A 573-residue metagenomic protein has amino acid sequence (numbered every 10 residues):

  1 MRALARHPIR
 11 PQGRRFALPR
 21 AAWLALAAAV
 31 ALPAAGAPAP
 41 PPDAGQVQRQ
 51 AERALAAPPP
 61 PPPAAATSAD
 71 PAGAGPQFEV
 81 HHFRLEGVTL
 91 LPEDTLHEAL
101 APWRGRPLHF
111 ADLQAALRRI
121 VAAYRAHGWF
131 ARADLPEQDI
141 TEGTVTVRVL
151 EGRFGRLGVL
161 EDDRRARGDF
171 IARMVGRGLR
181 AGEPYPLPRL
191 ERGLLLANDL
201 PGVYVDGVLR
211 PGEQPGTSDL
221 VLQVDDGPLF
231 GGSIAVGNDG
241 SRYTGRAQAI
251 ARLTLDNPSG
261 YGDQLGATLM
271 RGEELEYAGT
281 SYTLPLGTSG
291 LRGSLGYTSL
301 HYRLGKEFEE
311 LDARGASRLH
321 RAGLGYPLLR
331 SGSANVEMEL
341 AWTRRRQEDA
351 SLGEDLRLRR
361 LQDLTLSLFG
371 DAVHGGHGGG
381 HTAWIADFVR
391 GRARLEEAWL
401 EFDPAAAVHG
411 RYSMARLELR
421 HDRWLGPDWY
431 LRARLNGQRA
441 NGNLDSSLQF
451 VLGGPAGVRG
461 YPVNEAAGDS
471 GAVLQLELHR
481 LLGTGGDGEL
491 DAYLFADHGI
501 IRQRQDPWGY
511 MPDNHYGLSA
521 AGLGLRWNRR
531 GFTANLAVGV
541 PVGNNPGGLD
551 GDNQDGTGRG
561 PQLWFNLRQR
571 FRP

Functional and structural regions predicted by a protein language model:
A37-G240, R252, T268-Y277, A415 (+1 more regions): Periplasmic polypeptide-binding modules associated with outer-membrane biogenesis and secretion
L200, P215, R242-R246, R271-Y277 (+10 more regions): Transmembrane beta-barrel outer-membrane domains
V205, F230-G232, S259-L265, T288-G293 (+7 more regions): Repeated loop/turn-to-beta-strand initiation elements of outer-membrane beta-barrel proteins
Q214, D239-S241, G272-E274, T298-Y302 (+8 more regions): Structural signature of outer-membrane beta-barrel domains
F230-G240, A251-L255, Y261-G272, T280 (+5 more regions): Transmembrane beta-strand segments that form the barrel wall of outer-membrane beta-barrel proteins
A249-P258, E276-Y297, R318-L328, L364-A372 (+2 more regions): Feature captures outer-membrane beta-barrel proteins of Gram-negative bacteria and organelles
R292-S446, G551: Transmembrane beta-strand segments of outer-membrane beta-barrel domains in Gram-negative and organellar OMPs
D403-P573: C-terminal transmembrane beta-barrel domains of outer membrane proteins
